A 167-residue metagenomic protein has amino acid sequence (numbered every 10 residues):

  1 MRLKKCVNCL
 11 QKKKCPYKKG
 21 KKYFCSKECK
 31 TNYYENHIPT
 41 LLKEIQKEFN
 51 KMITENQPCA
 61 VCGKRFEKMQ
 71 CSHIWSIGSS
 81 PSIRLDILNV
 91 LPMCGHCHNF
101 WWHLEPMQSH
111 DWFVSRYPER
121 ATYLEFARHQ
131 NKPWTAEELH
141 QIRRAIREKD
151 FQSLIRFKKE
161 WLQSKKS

Functional and structural regions predicted by a protein language model:
M1-H37, K43: BZIP DNA-binding basic region
M1-R2, T31-P58, P133-T135: Short, charged surface segments at domain edges that flank catalytic/cofactor-binding sites
M1-Y17, F49-N50, H140-S167: Short helix-coil boundary/hinge micro-motifs
N8-Q11, E44-Q70, C94: Short cysteine-rich loop/turn motifs with clustered Cys
C9-K12, E28, N32, N56 (+3 more regions): Cys/His-rich metal-chelating microdomains
C15-Y23, W75-N89: Short linker/helix segments within small regulatory modules
P58, S80-L104: Short beta-strand-alpha-helix junction that forms the catalytic/metal-binding core of metal-dependent nuclease domains
Y117-F151: Well-ordered alpha/beta subsegment
